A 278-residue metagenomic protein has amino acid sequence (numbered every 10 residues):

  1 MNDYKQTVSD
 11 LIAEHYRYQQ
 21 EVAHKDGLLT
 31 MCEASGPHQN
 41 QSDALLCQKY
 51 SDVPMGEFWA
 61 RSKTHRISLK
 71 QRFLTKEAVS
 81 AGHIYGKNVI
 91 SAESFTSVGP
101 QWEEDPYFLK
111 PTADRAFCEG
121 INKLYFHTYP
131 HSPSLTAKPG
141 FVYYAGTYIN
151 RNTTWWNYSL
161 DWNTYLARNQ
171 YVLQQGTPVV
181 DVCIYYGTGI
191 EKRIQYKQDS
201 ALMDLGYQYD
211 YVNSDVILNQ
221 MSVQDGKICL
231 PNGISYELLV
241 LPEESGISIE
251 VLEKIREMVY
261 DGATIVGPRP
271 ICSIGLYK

Functional and structural regions predicted by a protein language model:
M1-P54, W59-K278: Carbohydrate-binding surfaces of carbohydrate-active enzymes
